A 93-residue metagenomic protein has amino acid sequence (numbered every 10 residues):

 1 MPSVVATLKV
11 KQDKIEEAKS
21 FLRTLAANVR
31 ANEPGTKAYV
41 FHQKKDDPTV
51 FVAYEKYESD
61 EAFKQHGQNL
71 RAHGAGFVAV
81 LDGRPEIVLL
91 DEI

Functional and structural regions predicted by a protein language model:
M1-P2, I93: Absolute protein N-terminus
P2-K9, A38-G67: Short, well-ordered beta-strand segments in beta-rich or mixed alpha/beta enzyme and ligand-binding folds
K9-K19: Short, surface-exposed ligand-recognition loops at beta-strand->loop->(often short) alpha-helix junctions that present
T24, N28-K37, K56-L89: An amphipathic, aromatic/His-enriched active-site/gating alpha helix that lines ligand/cofactor pockets
Q43, L89-I93: A general secondary-structure junction signal
